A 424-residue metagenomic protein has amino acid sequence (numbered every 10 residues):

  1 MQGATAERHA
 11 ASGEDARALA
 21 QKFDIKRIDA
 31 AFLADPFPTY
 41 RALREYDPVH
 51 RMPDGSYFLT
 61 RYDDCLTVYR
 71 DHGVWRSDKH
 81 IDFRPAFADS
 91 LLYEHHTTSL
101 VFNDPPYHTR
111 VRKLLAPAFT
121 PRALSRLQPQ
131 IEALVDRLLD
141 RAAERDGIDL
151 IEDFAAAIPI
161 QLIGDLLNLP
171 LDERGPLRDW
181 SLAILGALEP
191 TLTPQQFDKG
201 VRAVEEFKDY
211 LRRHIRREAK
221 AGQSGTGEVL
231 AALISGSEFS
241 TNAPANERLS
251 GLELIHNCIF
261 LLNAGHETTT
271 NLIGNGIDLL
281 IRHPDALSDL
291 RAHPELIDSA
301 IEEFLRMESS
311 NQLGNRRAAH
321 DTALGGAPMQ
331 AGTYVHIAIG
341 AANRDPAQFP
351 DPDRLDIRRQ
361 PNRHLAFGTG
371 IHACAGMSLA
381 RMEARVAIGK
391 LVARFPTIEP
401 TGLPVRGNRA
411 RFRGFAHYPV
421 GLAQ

Functional and structural regions predicted by a protein language model:
M1-Q424: Cytochrome P450
